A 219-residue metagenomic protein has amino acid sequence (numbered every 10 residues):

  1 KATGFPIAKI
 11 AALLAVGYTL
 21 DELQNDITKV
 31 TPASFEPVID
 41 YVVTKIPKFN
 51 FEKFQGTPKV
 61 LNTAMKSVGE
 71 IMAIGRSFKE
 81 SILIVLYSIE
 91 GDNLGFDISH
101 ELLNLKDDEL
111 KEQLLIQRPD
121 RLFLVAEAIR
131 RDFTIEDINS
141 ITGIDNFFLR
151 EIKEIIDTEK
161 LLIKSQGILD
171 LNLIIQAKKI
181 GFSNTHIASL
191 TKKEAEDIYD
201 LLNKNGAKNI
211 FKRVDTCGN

Functional and structural regions predicted by a protein language model:
K1-L173, I180-G181, N205, N209: ATP-dependent carboxylate activation and anion-phosphoryl transfer catalytic cores that bind Mg-ATP to form
G167-T191, C217-N219: Intrinsically disordered, low-complexity basic tails/linkers immediately adjacent to helix-turn-helix/homeobox/MYB/SANT
H186-N219: C-terminal amphipathic alpha-helical interaction region
